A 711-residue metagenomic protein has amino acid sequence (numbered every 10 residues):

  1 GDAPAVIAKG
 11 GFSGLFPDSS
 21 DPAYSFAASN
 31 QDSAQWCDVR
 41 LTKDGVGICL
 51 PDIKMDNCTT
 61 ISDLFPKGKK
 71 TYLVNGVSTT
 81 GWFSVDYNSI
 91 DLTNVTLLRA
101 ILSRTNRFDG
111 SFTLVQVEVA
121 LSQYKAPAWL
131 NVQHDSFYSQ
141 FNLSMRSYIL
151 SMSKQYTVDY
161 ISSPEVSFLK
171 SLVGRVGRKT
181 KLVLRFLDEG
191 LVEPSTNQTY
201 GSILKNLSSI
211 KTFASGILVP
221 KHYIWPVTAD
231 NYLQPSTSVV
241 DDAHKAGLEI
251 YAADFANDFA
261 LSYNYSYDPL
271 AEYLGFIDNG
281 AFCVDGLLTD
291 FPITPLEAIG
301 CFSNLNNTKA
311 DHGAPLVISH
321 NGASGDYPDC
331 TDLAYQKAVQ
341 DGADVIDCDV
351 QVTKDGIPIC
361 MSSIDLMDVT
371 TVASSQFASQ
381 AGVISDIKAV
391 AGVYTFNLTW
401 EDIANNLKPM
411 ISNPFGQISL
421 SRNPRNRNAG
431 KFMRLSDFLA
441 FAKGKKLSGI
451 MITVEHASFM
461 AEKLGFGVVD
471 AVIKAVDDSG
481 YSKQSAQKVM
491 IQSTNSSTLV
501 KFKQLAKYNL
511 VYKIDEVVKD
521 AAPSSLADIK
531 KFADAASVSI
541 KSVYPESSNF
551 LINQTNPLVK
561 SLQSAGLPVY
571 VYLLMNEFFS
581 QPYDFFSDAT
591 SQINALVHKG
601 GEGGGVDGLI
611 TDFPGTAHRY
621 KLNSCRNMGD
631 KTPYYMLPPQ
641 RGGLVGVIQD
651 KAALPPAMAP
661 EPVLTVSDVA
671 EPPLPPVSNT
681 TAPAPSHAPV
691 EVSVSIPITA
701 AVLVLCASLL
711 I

Functional and structural regions predicted by a protein language model:
G1-I711: Phosphate-group recognition and catalysis centered on beta-loop-alpha active-site segments
